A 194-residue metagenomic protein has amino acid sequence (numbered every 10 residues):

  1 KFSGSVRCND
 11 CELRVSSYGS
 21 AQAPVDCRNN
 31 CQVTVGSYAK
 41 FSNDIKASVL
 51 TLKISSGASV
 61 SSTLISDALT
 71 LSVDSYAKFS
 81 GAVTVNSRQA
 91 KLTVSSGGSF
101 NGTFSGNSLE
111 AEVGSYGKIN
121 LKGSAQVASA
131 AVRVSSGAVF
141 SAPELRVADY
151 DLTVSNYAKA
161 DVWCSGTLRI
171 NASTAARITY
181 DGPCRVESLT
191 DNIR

Functional and structural regions predicted by a protein language model:
K1-R194: Extended, compositionally simple hydrophobic/Ser/Thr-rich segments that build repetitive fibrous architectures
